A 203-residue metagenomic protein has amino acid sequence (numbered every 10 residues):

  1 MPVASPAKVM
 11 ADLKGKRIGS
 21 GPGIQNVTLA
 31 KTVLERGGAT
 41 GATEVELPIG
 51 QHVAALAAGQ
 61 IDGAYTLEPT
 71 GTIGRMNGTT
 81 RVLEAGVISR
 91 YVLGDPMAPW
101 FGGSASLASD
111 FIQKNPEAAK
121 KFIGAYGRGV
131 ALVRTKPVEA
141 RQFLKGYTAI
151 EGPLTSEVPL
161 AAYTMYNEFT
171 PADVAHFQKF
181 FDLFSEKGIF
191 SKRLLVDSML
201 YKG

Functional and structural regions predicted by a protein language model:
M1-M76, V174-Q178: Bilobed "Venus flytrap"/periplasmic-binding protein-like clamshell domains and structurally analogous long
K8-D12, A30-V33, I49-H52, V87 (+3 more regions): A short alpha-helix capping/helix-coil boundary motif
A39, T79-T80, I189: Short aromatic/hydrophobic-glycine micro-motifs
Q51-L144: Pocket-lining segment of extracytoplasmic ligand-binding domains
P69, V87, V158, D197-S198: Residue-level "edge-of-site" marker
V82-L83, G188, G203: Short C-terminal tail/terminal secondary-structure segment of NAD(P)H-dependent dehydrogenase/reductase domains
I112-S191: Secondary-structure end/capping motifs
R193-G203: Hinge/cleft segment of the Venus flytrap/periplasmic-binding protein
